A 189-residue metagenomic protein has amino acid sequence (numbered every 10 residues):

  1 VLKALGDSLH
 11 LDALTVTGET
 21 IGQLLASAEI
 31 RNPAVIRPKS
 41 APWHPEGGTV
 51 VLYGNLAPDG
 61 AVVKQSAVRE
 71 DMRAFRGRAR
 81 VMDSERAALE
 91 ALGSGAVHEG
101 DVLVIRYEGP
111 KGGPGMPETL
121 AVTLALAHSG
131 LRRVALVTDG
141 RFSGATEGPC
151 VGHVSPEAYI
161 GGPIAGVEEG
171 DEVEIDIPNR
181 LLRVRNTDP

Functional and structural regions predicted by a protein language model:
V1-P189: Catalytic or ion-coupling anion/metal-binding cores of large enzyme and transporter domains
